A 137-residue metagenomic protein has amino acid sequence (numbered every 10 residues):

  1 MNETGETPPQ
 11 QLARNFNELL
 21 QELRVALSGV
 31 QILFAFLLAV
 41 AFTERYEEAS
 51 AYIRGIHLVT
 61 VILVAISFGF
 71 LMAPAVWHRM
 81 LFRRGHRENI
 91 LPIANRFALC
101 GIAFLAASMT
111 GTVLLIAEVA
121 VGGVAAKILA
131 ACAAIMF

Functional and structural regions predicted by a protein language model:
M1-A49, S67-A75: Cytosol/matrix-facing amphipathic helices and coiled-coil assembly/linker segments of eukaryotic membrane proteins
E48-F137: Alpha-helical transmembrane segments of integral membrane proteins
